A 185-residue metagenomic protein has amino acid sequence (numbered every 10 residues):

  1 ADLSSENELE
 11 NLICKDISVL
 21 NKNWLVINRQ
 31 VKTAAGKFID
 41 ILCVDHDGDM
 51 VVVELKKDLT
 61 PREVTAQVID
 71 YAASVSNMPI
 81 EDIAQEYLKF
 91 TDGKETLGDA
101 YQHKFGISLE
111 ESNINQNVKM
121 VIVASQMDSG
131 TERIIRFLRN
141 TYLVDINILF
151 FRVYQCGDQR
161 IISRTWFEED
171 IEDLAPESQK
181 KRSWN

Functional and structural regions predicted by a protein language model:
A1-N185: Charged, terminal alpha-helix-loop-beta segments that serve as non-catalytic nucleic-acid engagement and/or assembly
